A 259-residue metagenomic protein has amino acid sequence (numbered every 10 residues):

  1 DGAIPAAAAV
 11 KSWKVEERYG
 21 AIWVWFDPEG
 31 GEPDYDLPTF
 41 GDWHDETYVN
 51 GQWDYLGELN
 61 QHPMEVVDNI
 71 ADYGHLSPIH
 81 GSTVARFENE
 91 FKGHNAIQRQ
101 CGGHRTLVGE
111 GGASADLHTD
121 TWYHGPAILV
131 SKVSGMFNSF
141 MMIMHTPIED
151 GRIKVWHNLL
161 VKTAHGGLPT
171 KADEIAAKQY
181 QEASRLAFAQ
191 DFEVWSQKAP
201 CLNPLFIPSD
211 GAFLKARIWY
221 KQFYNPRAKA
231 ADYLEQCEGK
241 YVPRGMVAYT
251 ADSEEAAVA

Functional and structural regions predicted by a protein language model:
D1-I22: Active-site-proximal cofactor/substrate-binding loop regions of enzyme domains
Y19-P28, A71: Extended catalytic-interface subdomain
G30-A259: C-terminal catalytic domain of Rieske-type non-heme iron oxygenases
